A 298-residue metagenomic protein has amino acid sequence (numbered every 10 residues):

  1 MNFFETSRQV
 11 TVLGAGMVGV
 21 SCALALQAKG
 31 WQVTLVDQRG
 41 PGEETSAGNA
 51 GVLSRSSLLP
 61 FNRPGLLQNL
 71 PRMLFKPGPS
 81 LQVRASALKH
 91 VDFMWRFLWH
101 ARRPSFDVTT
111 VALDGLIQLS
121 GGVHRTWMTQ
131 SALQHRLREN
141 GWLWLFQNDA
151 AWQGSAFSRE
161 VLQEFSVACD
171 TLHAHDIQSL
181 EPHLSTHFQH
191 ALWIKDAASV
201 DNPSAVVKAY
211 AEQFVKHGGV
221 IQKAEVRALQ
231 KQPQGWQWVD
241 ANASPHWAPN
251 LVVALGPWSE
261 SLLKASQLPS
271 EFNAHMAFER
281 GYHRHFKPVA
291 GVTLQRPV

Functional and structural regions predicted by a protein language model:
N2-F3, A15, S21, L172 (+7 more regions): Flavin (primarily FAD) cofactor-binding/catalytic cores of flavoenzymes
R8-L35: N-terminal Rossmann-like FAD-binding beta1-loop-alpha1 element of flavoenzymes
A28-G48: Glycine-rich FAD pyrophosphate-binding loop
W31, V167, G219: Short phosphate-binding/catalytic loops that engage adenosine nucleotides
R39-E44, D240-L294: Central helical "cap/lid" subdomain
G48-G115: Glycine-rich active-site loop/strand segments that organize a redox cofactor
D92-Q213: Rossmann-like flavin
L172-L180, Q222-W236: A conserved short coil-to-beta-strand element within the FAD-binding core of flavoproteins
